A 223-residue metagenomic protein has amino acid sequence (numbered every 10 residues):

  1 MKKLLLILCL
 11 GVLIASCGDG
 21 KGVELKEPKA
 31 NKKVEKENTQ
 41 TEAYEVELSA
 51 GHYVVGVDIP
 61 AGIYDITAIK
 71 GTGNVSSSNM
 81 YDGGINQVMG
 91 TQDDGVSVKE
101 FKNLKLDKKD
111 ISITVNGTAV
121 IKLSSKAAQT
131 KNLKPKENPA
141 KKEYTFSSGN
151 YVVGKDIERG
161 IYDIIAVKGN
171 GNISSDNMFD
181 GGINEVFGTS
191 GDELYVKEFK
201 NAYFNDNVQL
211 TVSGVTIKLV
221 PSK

Functional and structural regions predicted by a protein language model:
M1-K2, L10: Intrinsic-disorder-linked linear interaction elements in eukaryotic regulatory proteins
L5-L6, S16-V54, E137-P139: N-terminal, intrinsically disordered, polar/charged segments of Gram-positive cell-envelope systems that serve as
G20, E27, A43, K70-K142 (+1 more regions): Primarily secretory-pathway and cell-envelope proteins
S49-I63, S147-G149, V153-I161: A glycine-anchored, Pro-Gly-centered beta-turn/N-cap motif
G56, I63-D65, F101, F199: Solvent-exposed, well-ordered amphipathic alpha-helical segments that flank/support binding or catalytic loops
